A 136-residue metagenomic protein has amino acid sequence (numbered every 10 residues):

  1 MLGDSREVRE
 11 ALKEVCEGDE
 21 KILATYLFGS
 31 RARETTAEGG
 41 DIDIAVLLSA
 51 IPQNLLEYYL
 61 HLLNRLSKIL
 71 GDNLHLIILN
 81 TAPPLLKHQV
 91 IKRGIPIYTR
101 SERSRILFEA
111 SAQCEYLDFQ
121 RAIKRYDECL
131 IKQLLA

Functional and structural regions predicted by a protein language model:
M1-A24, A32-E38, S49-A136: Catalytic core of pol beta-like nucleotidyltransferases
G29: Active-site glycine-centered loops adjacent to acidic/histidine catalytic or metal-binding residues that shape
D43-A45: Short, well-ordered beta-strand segments
